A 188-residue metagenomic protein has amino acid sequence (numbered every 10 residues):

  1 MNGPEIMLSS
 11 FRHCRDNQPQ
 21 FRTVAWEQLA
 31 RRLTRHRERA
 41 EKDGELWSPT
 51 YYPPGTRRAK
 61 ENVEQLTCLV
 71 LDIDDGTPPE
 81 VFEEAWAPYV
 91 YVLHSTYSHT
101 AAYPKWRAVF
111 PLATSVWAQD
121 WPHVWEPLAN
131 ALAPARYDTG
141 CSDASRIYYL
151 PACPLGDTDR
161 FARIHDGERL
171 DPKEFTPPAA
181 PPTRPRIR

Functional and structural regions predicted by a protein language model:
M1-W106, P111-H123, P127, R188: Signature for HUH/AEP ssDNA processing cores
W47, H94, Y148-Y149, F175: Aromatic side chains
E80-W86, P111-R136, G156-P177: Helical (often loop-to-helix) elements that flank the catalytic cores of nucleotide-handling enzymes
Y91, Y137-D138: Secondary-structure boundary/capping residues
H99-A102, T139-D157: Short proline/glycine- and acidic-rich turn/helix-capping motifs at secondary-structure junctions
A180-R188: Charge-rich interaction segments
